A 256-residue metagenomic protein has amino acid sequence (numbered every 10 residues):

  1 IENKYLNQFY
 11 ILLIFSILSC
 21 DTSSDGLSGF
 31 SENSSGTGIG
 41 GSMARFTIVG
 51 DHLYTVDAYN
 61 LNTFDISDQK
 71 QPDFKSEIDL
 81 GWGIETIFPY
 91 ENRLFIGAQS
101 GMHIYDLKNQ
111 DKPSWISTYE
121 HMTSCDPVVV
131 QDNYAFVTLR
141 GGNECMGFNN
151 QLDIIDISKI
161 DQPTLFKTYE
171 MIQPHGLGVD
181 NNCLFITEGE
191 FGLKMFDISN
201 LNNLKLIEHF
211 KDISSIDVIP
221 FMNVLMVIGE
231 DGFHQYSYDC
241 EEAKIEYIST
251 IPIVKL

Functional and structural regions predicted by a protein language model:
I1-N3, C20-L256: Feature marking well-ordered beta-strand scaffolds used for ligand recognition
E2-L18: Sec-dependent bacterial lipoprotein signal peptides
